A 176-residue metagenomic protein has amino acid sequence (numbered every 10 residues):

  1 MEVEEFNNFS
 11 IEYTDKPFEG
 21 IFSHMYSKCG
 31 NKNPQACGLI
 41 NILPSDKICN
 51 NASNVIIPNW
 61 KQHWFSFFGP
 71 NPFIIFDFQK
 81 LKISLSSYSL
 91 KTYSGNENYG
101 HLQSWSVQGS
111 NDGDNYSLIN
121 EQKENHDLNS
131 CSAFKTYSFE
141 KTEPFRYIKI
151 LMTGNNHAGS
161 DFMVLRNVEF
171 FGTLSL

Functional and structural regions predicted by a protein language model:
M1-G38, L176: Activation corresponds to long, low-complexity, non-globular regions
V3-N8, P44-K47, I57-I74, S94-L176: Trp- and acidic/polar-enriched beta-sheet ligand-binding modules for extracellular glycan and matrix recognition
G20-Y26, N31-I75, S86-S87: Eukaryotic beta-rich interaction modules
F78-K80: A short glycine/threonine-centered beta-strand motif
